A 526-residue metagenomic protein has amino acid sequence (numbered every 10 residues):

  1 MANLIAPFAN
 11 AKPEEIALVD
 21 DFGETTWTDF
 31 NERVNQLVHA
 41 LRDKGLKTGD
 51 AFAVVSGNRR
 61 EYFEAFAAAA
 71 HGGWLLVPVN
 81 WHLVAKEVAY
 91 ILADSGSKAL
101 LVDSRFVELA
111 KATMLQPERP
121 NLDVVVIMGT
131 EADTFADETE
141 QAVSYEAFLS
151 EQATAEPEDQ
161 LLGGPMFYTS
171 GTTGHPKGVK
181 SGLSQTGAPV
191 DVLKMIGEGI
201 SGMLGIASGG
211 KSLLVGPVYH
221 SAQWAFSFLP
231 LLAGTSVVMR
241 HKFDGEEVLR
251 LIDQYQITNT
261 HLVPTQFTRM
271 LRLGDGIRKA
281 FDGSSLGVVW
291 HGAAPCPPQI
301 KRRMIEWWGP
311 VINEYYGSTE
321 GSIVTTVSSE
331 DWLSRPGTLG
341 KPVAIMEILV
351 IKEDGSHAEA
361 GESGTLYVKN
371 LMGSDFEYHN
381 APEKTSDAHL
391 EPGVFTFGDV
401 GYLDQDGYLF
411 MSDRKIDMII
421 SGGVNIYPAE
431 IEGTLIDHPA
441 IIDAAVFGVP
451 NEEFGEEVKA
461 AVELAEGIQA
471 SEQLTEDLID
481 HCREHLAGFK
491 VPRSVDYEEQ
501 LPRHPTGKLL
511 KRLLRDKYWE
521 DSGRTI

Functional and structural regions predicted by a protein language model:
L4-T26, V54, A132-D137: AMP-dependent adenylate-forming
E14, A132, D137, A142 (+3 more regions): Conserved pre-ATP/AMP-binding loop-to-beta segment of ANL
G23, V38-K86, A93, N425: Conserved AMP-binding/adenylate-forming
T26-T28, G164-K194: Conserved AMP-binding A3 loop
D43-K44, H71-E151, E158: Structural core segment of the AMP-binding/adenylate-forming
L83, Y90, L100-V102, R250-I252 (+8 more regions): AMP-binding/adenylate-forming catalytic core of the ANL superfamily
G187-K211, V215, Y219-N259, L273: Conserved AMP-binding/adenylation subdomain of ANL enzymes
T235, G287-N313, T319-L409, R414-M418 (+1 more regions): Conserved AMP-binding/adenylate-forming
